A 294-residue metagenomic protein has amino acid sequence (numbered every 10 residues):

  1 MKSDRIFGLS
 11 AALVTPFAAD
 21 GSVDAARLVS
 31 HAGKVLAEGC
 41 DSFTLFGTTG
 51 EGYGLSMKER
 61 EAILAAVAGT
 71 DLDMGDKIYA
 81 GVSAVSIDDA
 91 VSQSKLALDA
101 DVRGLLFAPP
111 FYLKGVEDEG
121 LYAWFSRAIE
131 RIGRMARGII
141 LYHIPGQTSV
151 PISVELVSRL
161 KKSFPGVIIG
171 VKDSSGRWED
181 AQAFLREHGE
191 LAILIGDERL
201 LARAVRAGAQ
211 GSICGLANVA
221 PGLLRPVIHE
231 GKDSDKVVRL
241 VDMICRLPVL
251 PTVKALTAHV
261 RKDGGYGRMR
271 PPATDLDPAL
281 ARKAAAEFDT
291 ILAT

Functional and structural regions predicted by a protein language model:
K2-V150, I168: Active-site beta->alpha loop and helix N-cap motifs at the rims of alpha/beta catalytic domains
G8-V14, E38-C40, R206-A209, I213-T294: C-terminal alpha-helical cap/extension of soluble enzyme domains
L13, A26, G52-L55, S175 (+4 more regions): Basic, gly/Ser/Thr/Pro-rich low-complexity segments located predominantly at protein N termini
R27, E59, G120, G176 (+2 more regions): Soluble or luminal CAZymes and related metallo-dependent hydrolases
L28, R60, L64, A90 (+5 more regions): A general structural signal for well-ordered alpha-helical segments in protein cores
A62, A66-T70, L96-A100, R127 (+6 more regions): Alpha-helical structural signal in soluble globular domains
R131-R137, I144-P248: Catalytic alpha/beta core domains of metabolic enzymes, predominantly
